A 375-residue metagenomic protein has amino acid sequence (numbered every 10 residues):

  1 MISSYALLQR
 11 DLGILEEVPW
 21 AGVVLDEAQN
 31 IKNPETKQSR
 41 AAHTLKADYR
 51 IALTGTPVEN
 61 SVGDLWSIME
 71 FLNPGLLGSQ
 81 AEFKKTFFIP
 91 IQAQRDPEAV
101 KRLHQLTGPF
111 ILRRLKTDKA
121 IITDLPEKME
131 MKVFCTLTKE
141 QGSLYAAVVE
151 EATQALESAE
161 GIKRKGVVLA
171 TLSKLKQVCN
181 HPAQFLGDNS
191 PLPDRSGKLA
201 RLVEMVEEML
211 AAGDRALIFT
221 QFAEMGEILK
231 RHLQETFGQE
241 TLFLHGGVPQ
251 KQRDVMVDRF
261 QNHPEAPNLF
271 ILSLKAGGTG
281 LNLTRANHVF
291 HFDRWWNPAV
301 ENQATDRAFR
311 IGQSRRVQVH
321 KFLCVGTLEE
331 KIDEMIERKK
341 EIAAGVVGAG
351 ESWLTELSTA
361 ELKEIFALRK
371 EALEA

Functional and structural regions predicted by a protein language model:
M1-R95, H104-A375: ASCE P-loop NTPase motor core, strongest for the SF2 helicase catalytic module
